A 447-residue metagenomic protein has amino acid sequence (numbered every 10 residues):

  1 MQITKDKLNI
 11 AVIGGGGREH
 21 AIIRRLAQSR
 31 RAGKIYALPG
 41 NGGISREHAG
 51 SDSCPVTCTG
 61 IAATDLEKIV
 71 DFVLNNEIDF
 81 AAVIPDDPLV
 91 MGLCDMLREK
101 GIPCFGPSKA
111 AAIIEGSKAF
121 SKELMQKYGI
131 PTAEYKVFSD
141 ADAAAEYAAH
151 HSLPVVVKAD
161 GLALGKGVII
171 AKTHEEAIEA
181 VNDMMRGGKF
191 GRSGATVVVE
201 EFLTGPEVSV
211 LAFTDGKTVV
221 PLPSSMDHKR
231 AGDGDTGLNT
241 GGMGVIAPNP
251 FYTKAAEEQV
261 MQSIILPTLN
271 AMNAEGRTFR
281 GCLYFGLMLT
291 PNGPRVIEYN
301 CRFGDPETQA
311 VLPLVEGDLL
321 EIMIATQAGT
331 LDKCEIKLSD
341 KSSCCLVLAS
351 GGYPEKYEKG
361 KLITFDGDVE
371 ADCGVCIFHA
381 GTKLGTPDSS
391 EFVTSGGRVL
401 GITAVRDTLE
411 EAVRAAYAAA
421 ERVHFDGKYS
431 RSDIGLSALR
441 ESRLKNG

Functional and structural regions predicted by a protein language model:
M1-K109: ATP-binding N-terminal substructure of ATP-dependent carboxylate-amine bond-forming enzymes
Q2-K5, Q28-R30, S45-R46, N75 (+14 more regions): Solvent-exposed alpha-helices and their adjacent loops that cap or buttress functional pockets in soluble metabolic
T57-T64, K136-D140, A171: Short acidic-hydrophobic, aromatic-tinged amphipathic segments that line or gate anion-handling sites
F105-G167: A conserved helix-loop-beta module that forms one wall/lid of the active-site cleft in ATP-utilizing catalytic domains
G167-T308: Internal nucleotide-binding/catalytic subdomain
V260-L283, N300-D372, A380, P387: Active-site "cap" helix and flanking loop/linker of ATP-utilizing ligase/carboxylase catalytic domains
V393-G447: Generic C-terminus detector
